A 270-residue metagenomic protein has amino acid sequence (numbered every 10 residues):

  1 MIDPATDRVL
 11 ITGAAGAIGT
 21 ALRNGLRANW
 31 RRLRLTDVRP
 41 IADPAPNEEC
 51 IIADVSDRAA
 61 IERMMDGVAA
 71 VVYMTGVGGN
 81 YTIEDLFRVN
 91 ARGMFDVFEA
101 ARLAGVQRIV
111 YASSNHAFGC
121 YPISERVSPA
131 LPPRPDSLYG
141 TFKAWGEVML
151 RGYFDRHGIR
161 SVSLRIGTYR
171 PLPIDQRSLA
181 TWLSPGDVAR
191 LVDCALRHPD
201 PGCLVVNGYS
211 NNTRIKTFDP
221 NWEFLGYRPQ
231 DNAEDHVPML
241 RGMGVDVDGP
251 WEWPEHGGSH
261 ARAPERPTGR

Functional and structural regions predicted by a protein language model:
D7-A28: N-terminal Rossmann NAD(P)H-binding glycine-rich loop of SDR-like oxidoreductase domains
N29-A42: Conserved glycine-rich Rossmann-like NAD(P)H-binding loop of the short-chain dehydrogenase/reductase
A42, I52-V89: NAD(P)H-binding glycine-rich loop region in Rossmannoid oxidoreductase-like domains and their noncatalytic homologs
S56, D85-D96, A104, N115 (+3 more regions): Glycine-rich NAD(P)-binding loop of the Rossmann-fold in SDR/ketoreductase-type enzymes
R88, P122-S161: Catalytic helix-loop patch of NAD(P)-dependent Rossmann-fold dehydrogenases
D96-R134: Conserved Rossmann-fold NAD(P)-dependent oxidoreductase catalytic core, especially the SDR/UDP-sugar
R165-L172, W182-L204, N211: Alpha-helical substrate-binding/gating segment
V205, N211-E234, M239-G269: Conserved C-terminal active-site "lid" loop/helix of NAD(P)H-dependent oxidoreductases that clamps the redox cofactor
